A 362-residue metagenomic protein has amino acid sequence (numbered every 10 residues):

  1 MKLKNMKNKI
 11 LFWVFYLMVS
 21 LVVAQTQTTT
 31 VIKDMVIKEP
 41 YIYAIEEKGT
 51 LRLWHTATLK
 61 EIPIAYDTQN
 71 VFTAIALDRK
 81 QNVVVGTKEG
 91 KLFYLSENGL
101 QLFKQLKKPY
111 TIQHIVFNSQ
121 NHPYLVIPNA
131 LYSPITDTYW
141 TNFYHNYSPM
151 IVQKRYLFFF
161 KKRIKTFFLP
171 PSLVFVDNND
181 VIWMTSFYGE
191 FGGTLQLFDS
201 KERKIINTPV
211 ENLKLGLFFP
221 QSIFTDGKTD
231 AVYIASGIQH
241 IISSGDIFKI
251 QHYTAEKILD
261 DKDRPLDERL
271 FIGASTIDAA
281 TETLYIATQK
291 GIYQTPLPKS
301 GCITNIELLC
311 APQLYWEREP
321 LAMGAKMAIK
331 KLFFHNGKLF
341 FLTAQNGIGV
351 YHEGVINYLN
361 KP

Functional and structural regions predicted by a protein language model:
M1-V31: Bacterial Sec-dependent N-terminal signal peptides
T26-Q27, P63-T68, K104-K108, H145-N146 (+6 more regions): Surface loop/turn motifs at the tips and blade-to-blade linkers of beta-strand repeat domains
T28-I37, Q69-D78, P109-Q120, S148-Y156 (+4 more regions): Repeated scaffold domains used in trafficking and secretory/extracellular systems, primarily beta-propellers
E39-P40, K80-N82, Q120-N121, N179-D180 (+3 more regions): Short coil/turn segments that connect the beta-strands within blades of beta-propeller domains
I45-E46, T87, I127-P128, M184-F187 (+3 more regions): Recurrent small/Gly-Pro-centered beta-turn motifs in extracellular repeat architectures
K48-L53, K91-Y94, L131-D137, E190-Q196 (+3 more regions): Structural motif
L266-P298: Loop/turn-rich, solvent-exposed surfaces of beta-rich toroidal or solenoidal domains
K330-P362: Blade-level signature of beta-propeller repeat domains, shared across WD40, Kelch, NHL, RCC1 and BNR/Asp-box propellers
